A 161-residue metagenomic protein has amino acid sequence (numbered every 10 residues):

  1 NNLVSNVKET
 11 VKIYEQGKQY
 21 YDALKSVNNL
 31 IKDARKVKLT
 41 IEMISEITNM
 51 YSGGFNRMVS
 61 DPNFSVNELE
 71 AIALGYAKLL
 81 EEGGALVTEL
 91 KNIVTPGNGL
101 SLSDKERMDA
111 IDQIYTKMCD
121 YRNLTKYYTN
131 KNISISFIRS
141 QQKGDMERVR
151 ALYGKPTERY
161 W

Functional and structural regions predicted by a protein language model:
N1-D33: Start-of-domain marker
L3-I13, K38-S45, V66-N67: Short, mixed-charge, low-aromatic patches
V4, I31, R35-K38, E42 (+1 more regions): Short, solvent-exposed segments of well-ordered alpha helices
T10, Y14-G17, I41-I44, M118 (+4 more regions): Long amphipathic alpha-helices with heptad-repeat character, especially coiled-coil-forming segments used
Y21, V27-N28, K32-T40, N56 (+4 more regions): Extracellular, luminal, or virion-exposed ectodomains of exported proteins
I44-Y127: Extended amphipathic alpha-helical interaction segments
N132-W161: A cross-kingdom marker for long, charged
